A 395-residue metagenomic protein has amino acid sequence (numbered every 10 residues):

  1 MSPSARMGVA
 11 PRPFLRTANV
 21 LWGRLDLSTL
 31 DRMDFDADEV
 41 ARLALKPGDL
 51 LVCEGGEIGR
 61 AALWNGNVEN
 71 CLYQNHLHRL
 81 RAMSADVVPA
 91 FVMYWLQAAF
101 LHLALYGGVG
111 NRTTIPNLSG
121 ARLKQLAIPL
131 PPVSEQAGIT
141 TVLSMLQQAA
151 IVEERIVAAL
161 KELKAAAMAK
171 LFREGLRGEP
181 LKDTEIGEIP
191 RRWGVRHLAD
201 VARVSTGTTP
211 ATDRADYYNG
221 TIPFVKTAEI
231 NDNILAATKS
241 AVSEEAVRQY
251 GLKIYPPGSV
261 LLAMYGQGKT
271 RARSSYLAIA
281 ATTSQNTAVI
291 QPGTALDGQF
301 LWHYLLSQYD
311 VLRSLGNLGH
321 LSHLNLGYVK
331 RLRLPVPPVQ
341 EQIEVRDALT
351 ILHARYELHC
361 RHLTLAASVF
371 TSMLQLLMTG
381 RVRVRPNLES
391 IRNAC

Functional and structural regions predicted by a protein language model:
M1, Q125, L130-A137, P180-T208 (+5 more regions): Non-catalytic DNA-recognition/assembly elements of restriction-modification systems
M1-A5, A18-L50, A199-R214, A228-P257 (+1 more regions): Sequence-specific dsDNA recognition surfaces
R16-T17, F35-A99, K226-T227, S243-L306: A short beta-sheet element
E39-V40, N67, T113, Q125 (+3 more regions): A structural connector/turn signal
G56, V142-S144, G266, A348: Short, surface-exposed secondary-structure boundary micro-motifs
C71-H78, G110-S134, A280-A288, L306 (+1 more regions): A short glycine-rich beta-alpha junction/loop motif
A137-G138, M145-R192, R361-A394: Short amphipathic coiled-coil heptad-repeat segments
